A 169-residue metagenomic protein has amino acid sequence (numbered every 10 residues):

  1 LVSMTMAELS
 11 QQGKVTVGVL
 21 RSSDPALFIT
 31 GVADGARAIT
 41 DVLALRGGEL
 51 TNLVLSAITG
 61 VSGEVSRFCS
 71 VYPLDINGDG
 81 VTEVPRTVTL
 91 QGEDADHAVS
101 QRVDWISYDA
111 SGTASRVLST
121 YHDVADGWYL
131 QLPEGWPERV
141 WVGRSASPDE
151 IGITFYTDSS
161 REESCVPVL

Functional and structural regions predicted by a protein language model:
L1, D34-G47, L90-D109: Structural motif
L1, R21-G35, D41-V42, V71-Q91: Short beta-strand elements that form the blades of beta-propeller/WD-repeat-like and other beta-sheet-rich scaffold
V2-M6, N52-I58, S115-Y121: Beta-propeller fold detector
S3-V17, I58-Y72: Repeat-based blade/solenoid architectures
Q12-K14, L20-G48, P133-R139, G143: Loop/turn-rich, solvent-exposed surfaces of beta-rich toroidal or solenoidal domains
Q101-D123: Short, compositionally biased strand/turn segments that nucleate or flank brief secondary-structure elements
L118-W141: N-terminal "mature-domain start" segment
P133-L169: Secretory pathway targeting signatures of secreted, lumenal, and periplasmic proteins
